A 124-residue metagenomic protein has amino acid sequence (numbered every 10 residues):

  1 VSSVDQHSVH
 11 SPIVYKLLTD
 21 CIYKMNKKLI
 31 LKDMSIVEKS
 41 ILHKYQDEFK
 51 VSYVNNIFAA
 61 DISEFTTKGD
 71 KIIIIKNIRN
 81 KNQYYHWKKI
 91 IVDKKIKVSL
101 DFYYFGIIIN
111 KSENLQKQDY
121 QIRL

Functional and structural regions predicted by a protein language model:
V1-I72, R79-L124: A short alpha-helical cap/connector motif
